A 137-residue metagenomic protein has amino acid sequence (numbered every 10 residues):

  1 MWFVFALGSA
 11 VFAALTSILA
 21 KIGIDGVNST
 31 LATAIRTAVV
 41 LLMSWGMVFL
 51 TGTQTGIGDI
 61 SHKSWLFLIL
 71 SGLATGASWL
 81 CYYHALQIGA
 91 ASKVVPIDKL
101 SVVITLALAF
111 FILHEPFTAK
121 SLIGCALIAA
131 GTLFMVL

Functional and structural regions predicted by a protein language model:
M1-G8, V27, V40-L68, W79-I88 (+1 more regions): Membrane-interface interhelical linkers
M1-L31: Glycine-/small-residue-enriched transmembrane alpha-helix faces in small-molecule transporters and effluxers
V4, G8-V11, I35-V39, L66 (+3 more regions): Hydrophobic residues within alpha-helical transmembrane segments of multi-pass solute transporters/permease subunits
A10, A14, I18, W45 (+3 more regions): Hydrophobic/small/kink-forming positions within alpha-helical transmembrane segments of polytopic membrane proteins
G23, A32, A85, F111-L113 (+1 more regions): Hydrophobic/aromatic residues within transmembrane alpha-helices of multi-pass small-molecule transporters
L31-A38, L80, L86-L106: Helix-helix packing/entry segments at the starts of transmembrane helices
S44, K120-V136: Hydrophobic transmembrane alpha-helices of multi-pass small-molecule transport proteins
V103-L122: C-terminal transmembrane-helix exit sites in multi-pass transporters
